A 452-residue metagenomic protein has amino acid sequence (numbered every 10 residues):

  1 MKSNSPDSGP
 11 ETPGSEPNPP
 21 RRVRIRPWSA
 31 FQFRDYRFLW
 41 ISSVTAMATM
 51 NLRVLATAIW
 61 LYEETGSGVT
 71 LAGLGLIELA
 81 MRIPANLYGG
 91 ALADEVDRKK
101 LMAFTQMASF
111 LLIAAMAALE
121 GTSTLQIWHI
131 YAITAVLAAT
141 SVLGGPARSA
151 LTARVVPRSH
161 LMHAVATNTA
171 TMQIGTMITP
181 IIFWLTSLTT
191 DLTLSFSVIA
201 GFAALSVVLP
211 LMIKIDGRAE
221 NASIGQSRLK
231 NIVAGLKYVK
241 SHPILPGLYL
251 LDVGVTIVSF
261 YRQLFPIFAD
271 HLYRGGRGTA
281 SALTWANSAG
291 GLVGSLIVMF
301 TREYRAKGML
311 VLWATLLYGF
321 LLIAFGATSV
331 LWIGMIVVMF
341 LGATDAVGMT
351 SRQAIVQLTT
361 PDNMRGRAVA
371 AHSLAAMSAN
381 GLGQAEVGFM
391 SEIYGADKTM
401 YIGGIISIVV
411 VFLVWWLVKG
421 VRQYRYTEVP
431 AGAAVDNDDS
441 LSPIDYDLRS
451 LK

Functional and structural regions predicted by a protein language model:
K2-K452: Alpha-helical transmembrane-bundle signature of multi-pass membrane transport and export proteins
